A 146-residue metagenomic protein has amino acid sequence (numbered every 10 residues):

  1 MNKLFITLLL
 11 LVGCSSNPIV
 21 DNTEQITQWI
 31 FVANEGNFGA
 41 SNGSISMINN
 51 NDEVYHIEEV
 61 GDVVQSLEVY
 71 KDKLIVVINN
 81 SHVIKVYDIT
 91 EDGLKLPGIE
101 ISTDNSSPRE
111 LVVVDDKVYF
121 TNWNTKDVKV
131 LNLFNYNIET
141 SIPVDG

Functional and structural regions predicted by a protein language model:
M1-N2, S15: N-terminal hydrophobic targeting signals that begin at the initiator methionine
L4-V12: Sec-dependent N-terminal signal peptides
C14-G146: Predominantly soluble domains enriched in secretory-pathway, periplasmic, or organellar proteins
